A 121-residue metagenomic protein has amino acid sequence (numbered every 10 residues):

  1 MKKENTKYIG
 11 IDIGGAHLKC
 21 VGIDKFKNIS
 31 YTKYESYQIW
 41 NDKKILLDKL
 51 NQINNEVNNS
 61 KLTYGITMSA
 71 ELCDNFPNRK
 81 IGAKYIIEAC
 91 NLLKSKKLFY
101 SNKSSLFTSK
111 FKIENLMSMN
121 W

Functional and structural regions predicted by a protein language model:
M1-G15, V21-D24, N28-S30, Y34-W121: Nucleotide/phosphate-binding catalytic cleft detector across ATP-hydrolyzing and phosphate-transferring enzymes
